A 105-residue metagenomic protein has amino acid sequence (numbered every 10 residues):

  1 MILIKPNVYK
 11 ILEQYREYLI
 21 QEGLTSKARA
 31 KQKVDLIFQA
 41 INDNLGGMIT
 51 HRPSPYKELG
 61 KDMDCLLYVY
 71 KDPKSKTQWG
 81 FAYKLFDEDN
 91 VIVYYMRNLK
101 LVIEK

Functional and structural regions predicted by a protein language model:
M1-D72: Basic, Lys/Arg-enriched alpha-helical interface segments
Y70-K105: Enriched for short, Lys/Arg-rich terminal
